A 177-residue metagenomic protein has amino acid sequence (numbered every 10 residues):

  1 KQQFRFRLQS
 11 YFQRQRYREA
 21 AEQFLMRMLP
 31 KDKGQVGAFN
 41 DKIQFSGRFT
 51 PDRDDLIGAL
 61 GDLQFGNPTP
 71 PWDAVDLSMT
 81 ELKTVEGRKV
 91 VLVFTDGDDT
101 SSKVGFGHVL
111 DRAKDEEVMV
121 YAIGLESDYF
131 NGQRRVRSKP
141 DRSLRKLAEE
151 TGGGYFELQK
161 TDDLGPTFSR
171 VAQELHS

Functional and structural regions predicted by a protein language model:
K1, F6-R14, S101: Short acidic, Gly/Ser-rich segments with clustered Asp/Glu that frequently serve as metal-coordination loops in enzyme
K1, R18-E22, M26, P30-K33 (+3 more regions): Exposed acidic/Ser/Thr-rich ligand/metal-binding surfaces
D162-P166: A short acidic, often aromatic-flanked loop/helix-cap motif at beta-alpha or helix-coil junctions that lines enzyme
H176-S177: N-terminal regions of ATP-driven nucleic-acid and macromolecular assemblies, encompassing P-loop NTP-binding domains
